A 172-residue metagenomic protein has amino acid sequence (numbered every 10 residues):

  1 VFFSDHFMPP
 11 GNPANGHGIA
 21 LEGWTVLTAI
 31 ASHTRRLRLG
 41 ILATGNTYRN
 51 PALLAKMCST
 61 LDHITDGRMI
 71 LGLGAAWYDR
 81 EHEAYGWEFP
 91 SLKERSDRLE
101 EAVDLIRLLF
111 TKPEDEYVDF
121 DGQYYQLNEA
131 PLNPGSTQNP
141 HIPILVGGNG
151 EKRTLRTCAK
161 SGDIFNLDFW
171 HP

Functional and structural regions predicted by a protein language model:
V1-P172: Active-site-adjacent structural elements that line small-molecule/cofactor binding pockets in enzymes
